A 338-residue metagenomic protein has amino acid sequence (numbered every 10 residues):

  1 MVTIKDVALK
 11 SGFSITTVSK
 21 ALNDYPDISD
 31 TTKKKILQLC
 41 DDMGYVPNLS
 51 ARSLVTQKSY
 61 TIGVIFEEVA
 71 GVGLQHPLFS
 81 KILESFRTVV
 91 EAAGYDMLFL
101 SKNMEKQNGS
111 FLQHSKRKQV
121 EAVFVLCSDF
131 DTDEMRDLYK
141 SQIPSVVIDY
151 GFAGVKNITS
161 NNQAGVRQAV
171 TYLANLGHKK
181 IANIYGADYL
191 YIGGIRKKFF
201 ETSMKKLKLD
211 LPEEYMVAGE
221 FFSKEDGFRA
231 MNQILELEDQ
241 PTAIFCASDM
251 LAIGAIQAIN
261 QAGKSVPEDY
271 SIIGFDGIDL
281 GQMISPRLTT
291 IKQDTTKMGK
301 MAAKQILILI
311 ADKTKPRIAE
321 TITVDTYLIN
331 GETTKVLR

Functional and structural regions predicted by a protein language model:
M1-Y60, R338: N-terminal helix-turn-helix DNA-binding module of bacterial transcription factors
D42-N48, M104-N108, C127-S128, I256: Short gly/ser/thr-rich secondary-structure transition/capping motifs
V46, L126-C127, L176, I192 (+3 more regions): Replace "coordinates the UDP/GDP/TDP-sugar" with "coordinates nucleotide-activated sugar donors
Q57, T61-T171, N175, E236: Alpha-helical recognition/docking segments in bacterial nutrient-uptake and carbohydrate-utilization systems
E68-K81, F99-Q107, I158-Q168, I184-A230 (+4 more regions): Hinge/beta->alpha junction and helix N-cap segments in small-molecule ligand-binding domains
V120-L126, A182-I184, V217, E238-S248 (+1 more regions): Periplasmic-binding protein-like
N232-R338: Flexible loop/turn connectors
